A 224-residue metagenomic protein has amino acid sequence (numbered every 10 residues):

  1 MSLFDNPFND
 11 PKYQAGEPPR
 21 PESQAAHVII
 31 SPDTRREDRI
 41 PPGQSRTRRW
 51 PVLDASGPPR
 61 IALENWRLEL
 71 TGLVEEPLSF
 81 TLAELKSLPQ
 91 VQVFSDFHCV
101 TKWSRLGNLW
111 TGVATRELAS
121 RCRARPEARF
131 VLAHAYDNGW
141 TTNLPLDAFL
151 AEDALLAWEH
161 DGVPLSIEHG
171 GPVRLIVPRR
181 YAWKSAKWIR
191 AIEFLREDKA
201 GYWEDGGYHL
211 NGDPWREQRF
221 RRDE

Functional and structural regions predicted by a protein language model:
S2-E224: Structured, non-membrane catalytic/scaffold regions adjacent to prosthetic-group chemistry
